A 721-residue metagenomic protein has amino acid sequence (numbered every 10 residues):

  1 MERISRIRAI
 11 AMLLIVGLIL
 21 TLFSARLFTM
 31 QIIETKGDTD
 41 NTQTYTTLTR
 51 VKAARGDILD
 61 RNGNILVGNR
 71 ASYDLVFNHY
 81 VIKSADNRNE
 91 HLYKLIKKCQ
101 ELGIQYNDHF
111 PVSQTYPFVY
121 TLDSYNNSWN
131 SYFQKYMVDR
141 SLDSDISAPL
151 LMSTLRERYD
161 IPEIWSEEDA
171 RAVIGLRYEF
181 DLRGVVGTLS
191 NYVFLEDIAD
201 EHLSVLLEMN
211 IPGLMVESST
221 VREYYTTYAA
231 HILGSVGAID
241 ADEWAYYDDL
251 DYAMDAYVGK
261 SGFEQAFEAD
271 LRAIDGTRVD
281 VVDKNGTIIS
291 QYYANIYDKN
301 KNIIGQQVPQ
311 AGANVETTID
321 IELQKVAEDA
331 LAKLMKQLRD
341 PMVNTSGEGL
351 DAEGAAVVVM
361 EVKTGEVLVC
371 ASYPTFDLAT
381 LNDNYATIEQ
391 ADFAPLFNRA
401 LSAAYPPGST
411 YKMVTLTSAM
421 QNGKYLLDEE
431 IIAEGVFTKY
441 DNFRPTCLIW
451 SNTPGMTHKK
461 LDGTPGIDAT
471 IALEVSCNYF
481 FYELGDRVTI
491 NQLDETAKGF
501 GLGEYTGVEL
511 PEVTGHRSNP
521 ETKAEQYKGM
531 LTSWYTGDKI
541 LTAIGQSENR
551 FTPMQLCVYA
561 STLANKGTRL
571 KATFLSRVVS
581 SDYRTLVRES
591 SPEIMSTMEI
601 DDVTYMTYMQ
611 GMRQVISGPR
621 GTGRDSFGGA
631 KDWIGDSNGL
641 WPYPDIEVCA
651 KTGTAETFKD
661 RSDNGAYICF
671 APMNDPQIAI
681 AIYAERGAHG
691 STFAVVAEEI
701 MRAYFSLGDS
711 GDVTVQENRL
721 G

Functional and structural regions predicted by a protein language model:
M1-P309, Q337, N344-A356, V362 (+2 more regions): Membrane-proximal periplasmic segments of bacterial cell-envelope enzymes, especially penicillin-binding proteins
V16-L20, V315, F481: Hydrophobic alpha-helical membrane-associated segments
V67-G68, Y73, D283-V308, I319 (+5 more regions): Beta-lactam-recognizing serine transpeptidase/beta-lactamase-like catalytic domain environment
Y80-V81, A684-A688: A generic structural motif
N89-K97, D200, S204, E208 (+18 more regions): Solvent-exposed, polar/charged alpha-helical surfaces in well-ordered, non-transmembrane soluble domains, broadly
K333-D340, Y373, Q614, S706: Conserved helix-loop functional segments at active or binding sites
S706-V715: Flexible helix-coil linker/hinge segments at domain or subdomain boundaries
